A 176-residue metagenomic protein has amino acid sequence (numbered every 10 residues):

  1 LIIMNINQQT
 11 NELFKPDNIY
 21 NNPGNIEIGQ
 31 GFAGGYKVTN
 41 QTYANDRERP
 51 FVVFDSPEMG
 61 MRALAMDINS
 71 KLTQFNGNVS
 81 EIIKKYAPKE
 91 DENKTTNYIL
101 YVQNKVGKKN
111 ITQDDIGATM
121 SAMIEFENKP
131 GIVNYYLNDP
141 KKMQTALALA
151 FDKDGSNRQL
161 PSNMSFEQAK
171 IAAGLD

Functional and structural regions predicted by a protein language model:
I2-D176: Cell-wall polysaccharide-cleaving catalytic domain and substrate-binding groove, primarily in peptidoglycan/chitin
